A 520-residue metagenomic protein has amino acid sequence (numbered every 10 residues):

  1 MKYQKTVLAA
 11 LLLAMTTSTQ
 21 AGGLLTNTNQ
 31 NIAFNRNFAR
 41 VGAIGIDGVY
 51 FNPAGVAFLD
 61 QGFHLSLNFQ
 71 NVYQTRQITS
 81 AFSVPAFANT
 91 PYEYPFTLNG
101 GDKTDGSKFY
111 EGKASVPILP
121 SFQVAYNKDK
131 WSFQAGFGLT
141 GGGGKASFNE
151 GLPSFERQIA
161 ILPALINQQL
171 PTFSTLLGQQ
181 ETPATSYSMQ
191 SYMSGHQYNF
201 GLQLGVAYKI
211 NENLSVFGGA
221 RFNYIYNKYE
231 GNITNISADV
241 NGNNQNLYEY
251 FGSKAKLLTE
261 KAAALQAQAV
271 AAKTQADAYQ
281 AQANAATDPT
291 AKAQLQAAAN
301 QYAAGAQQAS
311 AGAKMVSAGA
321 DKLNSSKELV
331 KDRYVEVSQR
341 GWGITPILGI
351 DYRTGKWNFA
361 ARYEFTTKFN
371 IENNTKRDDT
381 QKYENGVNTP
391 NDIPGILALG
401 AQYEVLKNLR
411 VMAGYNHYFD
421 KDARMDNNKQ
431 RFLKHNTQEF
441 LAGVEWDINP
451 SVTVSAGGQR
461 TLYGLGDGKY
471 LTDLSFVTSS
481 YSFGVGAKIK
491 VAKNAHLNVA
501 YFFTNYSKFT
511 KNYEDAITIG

Functional and structural regions predicted by a protein language model:
M1-A21: Gram-negative bacterial Sec-dependent N-terminal signal peptides
K2, V56-L59, V124-A125, R340 (+1 more regions): A general structural signal for short secondary-structure junctions and capping/turn motifs
A14-M15, F58, W357, L409: Charged, amphipathic alpha-helical interaction segments
T17-G142, F476: N-terminal, post-signal peptide beta-strand-biased segments of exported outer-membrane/organellar beta-barrel and other
G22-A39, A43-I44, L119, N127-G520: Outer-membrane beta-barrel porins/channels
